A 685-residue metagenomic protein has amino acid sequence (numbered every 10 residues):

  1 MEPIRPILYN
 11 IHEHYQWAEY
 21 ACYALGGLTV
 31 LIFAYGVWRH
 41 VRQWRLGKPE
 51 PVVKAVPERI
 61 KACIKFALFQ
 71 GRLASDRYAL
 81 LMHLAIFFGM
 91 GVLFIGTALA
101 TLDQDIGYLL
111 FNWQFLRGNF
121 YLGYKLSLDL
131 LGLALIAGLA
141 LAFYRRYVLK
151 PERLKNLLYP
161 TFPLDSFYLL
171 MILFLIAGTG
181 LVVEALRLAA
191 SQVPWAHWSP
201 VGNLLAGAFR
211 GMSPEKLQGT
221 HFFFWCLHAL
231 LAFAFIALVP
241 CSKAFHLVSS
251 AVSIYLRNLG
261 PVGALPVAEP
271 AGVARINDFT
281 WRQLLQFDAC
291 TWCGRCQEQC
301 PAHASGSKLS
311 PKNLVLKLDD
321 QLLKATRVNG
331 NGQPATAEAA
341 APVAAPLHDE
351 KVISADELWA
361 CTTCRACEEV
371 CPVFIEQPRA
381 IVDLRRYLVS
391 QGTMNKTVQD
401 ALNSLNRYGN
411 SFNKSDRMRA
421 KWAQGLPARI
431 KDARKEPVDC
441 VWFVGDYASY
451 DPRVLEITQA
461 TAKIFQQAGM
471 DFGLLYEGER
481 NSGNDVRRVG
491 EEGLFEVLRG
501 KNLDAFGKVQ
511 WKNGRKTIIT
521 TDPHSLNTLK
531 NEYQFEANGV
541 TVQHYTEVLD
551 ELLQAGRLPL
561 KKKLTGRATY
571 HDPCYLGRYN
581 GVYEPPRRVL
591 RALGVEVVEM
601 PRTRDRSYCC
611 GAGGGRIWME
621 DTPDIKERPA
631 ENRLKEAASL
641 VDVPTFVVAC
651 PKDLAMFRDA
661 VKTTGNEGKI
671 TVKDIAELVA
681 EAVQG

Functional and structural regions predicted by a protein language model:
M1-H12, Q104-G123, L186-T220: Membrane-interfacial helical/loop segments at transmembrane boundaries in membrane proteins
E2-L141, V148, D278-F287, L309-V315 (+2 more regions): Iron-sulfur-cluster electron-transfer modules
L25-F33, L135-I136, F174-L175, G219-A251: Alpha-helical membrane-embedded segments
F33-V52, L102-G107, L141-K155, V182-H197 (+3 more regions): Juxtamembrane/interface segments at transmembrane-helix termini
W44-L68, K150-L164, W195-A208, V248-A274 (+3 more regions): Juxtamembrane inter-helical linkers in multi-pass membrane proteins
L84-A98, F167-S191: Hydrophobic alpha-helical membrane-insertion segments
A196-H197, T220-F222, I236-C361: Ferredoxin-type iron-sulfur electron-transfer modules and their immediate structural context
L205-E215, P266-G272, Q377-G685: Iron-sulfur cluster-binding electron-transfer modules in prokaryotic oxidoreductases
